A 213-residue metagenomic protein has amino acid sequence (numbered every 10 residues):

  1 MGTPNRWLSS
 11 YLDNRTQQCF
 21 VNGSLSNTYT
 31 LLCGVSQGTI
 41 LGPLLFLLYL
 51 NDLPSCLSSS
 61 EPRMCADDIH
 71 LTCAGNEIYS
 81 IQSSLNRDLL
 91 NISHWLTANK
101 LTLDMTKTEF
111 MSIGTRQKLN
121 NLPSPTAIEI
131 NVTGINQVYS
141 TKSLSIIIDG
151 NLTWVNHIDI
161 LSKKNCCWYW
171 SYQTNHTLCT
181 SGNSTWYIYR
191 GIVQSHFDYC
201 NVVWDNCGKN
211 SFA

Functional and structural regions predicted by a protein language model:
M1-V35: Conserved pre-catalytic core of RNA-dependent polymerases
G23-L25, R87, T102-S140: Short, conserved micro-motifs composed of acidic
L25, P43-T72, T180: Active-site palm subdomain of RNA-directed nucleic acid polymerases
G38, G42: Short, conserved phosphate/pyrophosphate- and ester-handling motifs at nucleotide-, phospho-/glycolipid
L45-Y49, L85-D88, L161, W168: Hydrophobic alpha-helical membrane-association signature
S58, I69-T97, N206: Catalytic palm subdomain of template-directed nucleic-acid polymerases, centered on the conserved carboxylate motif
S58, V132-V203: Basic, alpha-helical interaction scaffolds
C200-F212: Charged boundary/loop elements
